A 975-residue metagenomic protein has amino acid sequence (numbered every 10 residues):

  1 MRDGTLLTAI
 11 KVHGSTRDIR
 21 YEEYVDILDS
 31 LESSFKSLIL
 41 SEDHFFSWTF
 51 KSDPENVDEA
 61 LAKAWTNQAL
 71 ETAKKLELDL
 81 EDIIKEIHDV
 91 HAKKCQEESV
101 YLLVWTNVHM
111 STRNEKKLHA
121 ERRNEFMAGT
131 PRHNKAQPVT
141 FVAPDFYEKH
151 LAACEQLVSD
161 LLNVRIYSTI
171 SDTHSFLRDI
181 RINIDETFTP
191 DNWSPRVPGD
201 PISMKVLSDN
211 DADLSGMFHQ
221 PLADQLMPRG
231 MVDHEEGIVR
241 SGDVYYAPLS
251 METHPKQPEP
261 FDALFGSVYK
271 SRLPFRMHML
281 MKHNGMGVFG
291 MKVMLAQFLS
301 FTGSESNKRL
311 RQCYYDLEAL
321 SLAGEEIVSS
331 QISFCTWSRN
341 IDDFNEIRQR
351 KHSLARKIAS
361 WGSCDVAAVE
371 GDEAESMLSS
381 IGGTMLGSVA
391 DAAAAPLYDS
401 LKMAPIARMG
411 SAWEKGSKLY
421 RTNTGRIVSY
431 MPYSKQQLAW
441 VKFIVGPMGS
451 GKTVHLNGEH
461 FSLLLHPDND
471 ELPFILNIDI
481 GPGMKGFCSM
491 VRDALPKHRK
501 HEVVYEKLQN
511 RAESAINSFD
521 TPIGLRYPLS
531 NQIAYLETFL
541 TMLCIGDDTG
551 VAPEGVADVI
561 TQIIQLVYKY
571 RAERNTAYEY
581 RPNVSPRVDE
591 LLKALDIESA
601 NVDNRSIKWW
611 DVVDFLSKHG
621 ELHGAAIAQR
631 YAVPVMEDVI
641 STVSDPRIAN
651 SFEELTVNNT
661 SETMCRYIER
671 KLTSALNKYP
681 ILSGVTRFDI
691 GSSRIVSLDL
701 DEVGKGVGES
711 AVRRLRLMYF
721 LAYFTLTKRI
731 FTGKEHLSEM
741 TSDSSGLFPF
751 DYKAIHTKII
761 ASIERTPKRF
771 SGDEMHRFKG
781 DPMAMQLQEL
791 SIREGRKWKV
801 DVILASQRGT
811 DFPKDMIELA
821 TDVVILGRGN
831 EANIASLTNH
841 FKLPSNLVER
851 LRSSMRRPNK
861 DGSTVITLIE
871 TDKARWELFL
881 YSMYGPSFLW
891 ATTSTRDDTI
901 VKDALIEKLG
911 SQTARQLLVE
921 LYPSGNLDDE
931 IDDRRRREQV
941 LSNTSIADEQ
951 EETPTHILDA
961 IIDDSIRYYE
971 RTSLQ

Functional and structural regions predicted by a protein language model:
M1-E375, G383: Extended, folded cores of ATP/NTP-driven motor/assembly subunits in large transport and secretion machines
S15-T16, E22, F50-A73, H466-R574: Switch/coupling segment of Walker-type NTPase motor domains
R20-D26, S30-K36, W413-Y505: Glycine-rich phosphate-binding loop of nucleotide-binding enzymes
H44, L472-F474, S692-I695, R765-R769 (+1 more regions): Loop/turn-to-beta-strand initiation segments
S175-S304, G371-M403, P447-S450, G746-F750 (+4 more regions): C-terminal regions of RecA-like/P-loop NTPase motor modules
S360-Q436, H460-S462: Phosphate-binding P-loop/Walker A region and its immediate neighborhood
R426-I427, S434-S450, H455-H460, Q509 (+1 more regions): Conserved P-loop NTPase motor cores
R571-G704, S710-T725, T732-E735, E739-S744 (+1 more regions): Conserved P-loop NTPase motor module
